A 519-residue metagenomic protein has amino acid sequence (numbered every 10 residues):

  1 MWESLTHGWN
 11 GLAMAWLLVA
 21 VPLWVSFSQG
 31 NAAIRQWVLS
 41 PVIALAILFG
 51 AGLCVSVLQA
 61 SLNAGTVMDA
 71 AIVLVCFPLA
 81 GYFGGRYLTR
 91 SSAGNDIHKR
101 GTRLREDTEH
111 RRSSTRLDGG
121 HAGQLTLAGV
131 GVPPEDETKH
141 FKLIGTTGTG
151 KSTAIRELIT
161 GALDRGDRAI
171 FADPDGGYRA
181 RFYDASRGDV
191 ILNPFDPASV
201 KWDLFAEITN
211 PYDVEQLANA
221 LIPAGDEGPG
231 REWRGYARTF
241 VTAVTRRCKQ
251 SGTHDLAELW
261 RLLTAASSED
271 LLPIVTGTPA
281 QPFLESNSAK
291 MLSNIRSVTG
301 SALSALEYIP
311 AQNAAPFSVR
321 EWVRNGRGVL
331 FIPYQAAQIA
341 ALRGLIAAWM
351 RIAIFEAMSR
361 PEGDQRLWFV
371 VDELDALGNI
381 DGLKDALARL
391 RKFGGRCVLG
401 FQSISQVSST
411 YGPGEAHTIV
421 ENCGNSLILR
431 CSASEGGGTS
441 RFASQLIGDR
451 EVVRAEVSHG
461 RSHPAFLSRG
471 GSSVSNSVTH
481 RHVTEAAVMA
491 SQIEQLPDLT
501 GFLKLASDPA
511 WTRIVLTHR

Functional and structural regions predicted by a protein language model:
M1-R187, Q250, A265, P273 (+7 more regions): Accessory regions of macromolecular translocation/handling assemblies
P22, S92, D96, P134-E137 (+5 more regions): P-loop NTPase motor domains
A206-P211, L387-A506: Conserved ATP-driven motor cores of ASCE-family P-loop NTPases powering translocation/secretion/packaging/pilus
